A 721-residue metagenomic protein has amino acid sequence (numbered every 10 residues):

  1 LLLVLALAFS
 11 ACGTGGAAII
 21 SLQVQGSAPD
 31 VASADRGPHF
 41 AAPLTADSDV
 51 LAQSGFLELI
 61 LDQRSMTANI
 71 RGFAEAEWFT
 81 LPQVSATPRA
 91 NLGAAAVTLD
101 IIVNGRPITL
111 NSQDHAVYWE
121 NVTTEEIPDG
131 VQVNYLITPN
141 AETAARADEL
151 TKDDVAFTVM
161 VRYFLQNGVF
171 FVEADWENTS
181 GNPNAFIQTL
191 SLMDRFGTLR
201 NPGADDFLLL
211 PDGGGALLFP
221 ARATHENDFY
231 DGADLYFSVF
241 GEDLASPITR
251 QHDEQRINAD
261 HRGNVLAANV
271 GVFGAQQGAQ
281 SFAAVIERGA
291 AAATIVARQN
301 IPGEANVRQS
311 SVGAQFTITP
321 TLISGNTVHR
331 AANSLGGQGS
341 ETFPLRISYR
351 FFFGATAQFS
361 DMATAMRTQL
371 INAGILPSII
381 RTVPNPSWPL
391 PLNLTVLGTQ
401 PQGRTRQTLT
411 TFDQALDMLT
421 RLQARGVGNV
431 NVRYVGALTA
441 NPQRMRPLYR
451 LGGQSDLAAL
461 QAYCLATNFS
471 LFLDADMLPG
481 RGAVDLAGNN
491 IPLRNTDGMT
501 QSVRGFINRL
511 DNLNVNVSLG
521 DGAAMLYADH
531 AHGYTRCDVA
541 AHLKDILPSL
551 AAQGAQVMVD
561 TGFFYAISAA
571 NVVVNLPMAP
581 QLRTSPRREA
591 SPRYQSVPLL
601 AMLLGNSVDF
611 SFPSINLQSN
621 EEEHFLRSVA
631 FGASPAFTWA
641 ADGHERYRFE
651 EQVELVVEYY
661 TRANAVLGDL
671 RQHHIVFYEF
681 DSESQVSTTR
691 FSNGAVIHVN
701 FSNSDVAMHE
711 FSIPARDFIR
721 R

Functional and structural regions predicted by a protein language model:
L1-L7: Sec-dependent N-terminal signal peptides
S10-A11: C-terminal motif of bacterial Sec signal peptides marking the signal peptidase cleavage site
A17-T98, N693, I697-V699, D705-F718: Beta-strand-rich N-terminal accessory domains
L51-V430, F718: Carbohydrate-recognition beta-sandwich/jelly-roll modules in extracellular/periplasmic carbohydrate-active proteins
S54, L61-F73, A245, R250-P320 (+5 more regions): Active-site-proximal substrate-binding groove within the catalytic cores of carbohydrate-active enzymes
A174, L422, C464, S628 (+1 more regions): Conserved, mostly hydrophobic/aromatic
L192, V432-Y434, L473, S518-G522 (+1 more regions): Conserved beta-strand positions
V383-S502, M525-L526: Aromatic-lined carbohydrate-binding/catalytic grooves of carbohydrate-active enzymes
